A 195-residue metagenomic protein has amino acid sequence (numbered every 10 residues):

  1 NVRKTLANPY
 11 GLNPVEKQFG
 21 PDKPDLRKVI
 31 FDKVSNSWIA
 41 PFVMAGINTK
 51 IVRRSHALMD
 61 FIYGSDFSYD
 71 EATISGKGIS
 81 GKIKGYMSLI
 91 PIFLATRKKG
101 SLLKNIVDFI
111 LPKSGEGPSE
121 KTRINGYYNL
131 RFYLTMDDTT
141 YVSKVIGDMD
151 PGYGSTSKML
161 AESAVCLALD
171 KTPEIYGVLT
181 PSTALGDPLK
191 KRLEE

Functional and structural regions predicted by a protein language model:
N1-E195: C-terminal catalytic/substrate-binding lobe primarily of soluble NAD(P)-dependent oxidoreductases
